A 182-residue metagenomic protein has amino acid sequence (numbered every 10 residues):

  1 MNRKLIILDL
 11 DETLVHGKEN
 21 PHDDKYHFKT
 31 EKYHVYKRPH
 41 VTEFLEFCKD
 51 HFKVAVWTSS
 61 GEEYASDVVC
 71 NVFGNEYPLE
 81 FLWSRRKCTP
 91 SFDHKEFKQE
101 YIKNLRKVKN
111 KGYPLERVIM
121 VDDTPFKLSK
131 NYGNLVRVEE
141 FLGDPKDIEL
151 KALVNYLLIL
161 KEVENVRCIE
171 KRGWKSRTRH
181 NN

Functional and structural regions predicted by a protein language model:
M1-N2, R38-E43, A55, N104-V108 (+2 more regions): Eukaryotic intrinsically disordered and solvent-exposed regulatory patches
N2-E19: Asp-based phosphoryl-transfer active-site loop
I7-D9, V56, M120-V121: Short hydrophobic beta-strand that contains or immediately precedes a catalytic carboxylate
E12, C48, D123: Residue-level signature of catalytic and energy-coupling elements of molecular machines, predominantly ATP/GTP-dependent
V15-R38: Metal-dependent phosphoesterase signature
G17, S59, D123: Cofactor-binding loop segments of dinucleotide-utilizing enzymes, especially the Rossmann-like FAD- and NAD(P)+-binding
V41-C70: Substrate-recognition element of Asp-dependent hydrolases with the DxDx(T/V) motif
E63-N182: C-terminal cap/substrate-recognition subdomain and adjoining C-terminal extension of metal-dependent phosphatase-like
